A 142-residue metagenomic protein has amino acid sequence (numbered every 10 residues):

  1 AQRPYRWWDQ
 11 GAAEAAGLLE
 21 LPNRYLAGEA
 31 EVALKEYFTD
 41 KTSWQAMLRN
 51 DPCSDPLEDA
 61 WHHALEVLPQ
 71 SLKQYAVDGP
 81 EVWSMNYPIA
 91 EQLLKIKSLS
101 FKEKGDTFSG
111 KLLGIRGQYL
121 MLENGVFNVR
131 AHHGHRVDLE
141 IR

Functional and structural regions predicted by a protein language model:
Q2-Y75, L139: Aromatic/basic micro-patches that form nucleic-acid/chromatin recognition or nuclease catalytic surfaces
W83-K104: Short boundary/loop segments of OB/S1/cold-shock single-stranded nucleic-acid-binding domains
T107: Conserved catalytic/binding loops enriched for acidic/polar residues
Q118-L122: Short aromatic-glycine-enriched beta-strand elements
F127-E140: A short macromolecule-binding patch
